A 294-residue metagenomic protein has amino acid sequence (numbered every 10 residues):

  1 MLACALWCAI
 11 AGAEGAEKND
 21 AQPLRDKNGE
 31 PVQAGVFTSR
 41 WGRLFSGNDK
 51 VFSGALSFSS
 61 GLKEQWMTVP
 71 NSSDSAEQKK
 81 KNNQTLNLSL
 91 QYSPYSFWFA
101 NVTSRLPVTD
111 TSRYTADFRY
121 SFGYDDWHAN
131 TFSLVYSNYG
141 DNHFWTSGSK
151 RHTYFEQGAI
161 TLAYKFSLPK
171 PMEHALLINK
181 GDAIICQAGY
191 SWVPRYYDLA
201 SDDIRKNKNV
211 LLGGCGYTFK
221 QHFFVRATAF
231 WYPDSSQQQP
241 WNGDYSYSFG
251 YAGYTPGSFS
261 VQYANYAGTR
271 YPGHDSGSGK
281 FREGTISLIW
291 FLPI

Functional and structural regions predicted by a protein language model:
E14-D110, S191-Y197, T285-I294: Short glycine/proline- and aromatic-enriched beta-strand/turn motifs that initiate or cap beta-hairpins
F45, M67-K79, P107-T111, W145-F155 (+4 more regions): Outer-membrane beta-barrel domain signature
F58-P70, S104-D110, D126, Y136-F144 (+6 more regions): Transmembrane beta-strands of outer-membrane beta-barrel pores
K80-L86, S112-F118, H152-L162, D202-L211 (+2 more regions): Residues that define the transmembrane beta-barrel architecture of outer-membrane proteins
Y95-L134, D141-G148, S235, Q239-N242: Surface-exposed loop and membrane-interface regions of Gram-negative outer-membrane beta-barrel proteins
Y95-V102, W127-L134, L168-L176, A183-C186 (+3 more regions): Repeated loop/turn-to-beta-strand initiation elements of outer-membrane beta-barrel proteins
F155-S235: Detector for outer-membrane/organellar transmembrane beta-barrel domains, recognizing the amphipathic beta-strand
A159-L168, Y247, Y251-G253, S278-I294: Outer-membrane beta-barrel "beta-signal"
